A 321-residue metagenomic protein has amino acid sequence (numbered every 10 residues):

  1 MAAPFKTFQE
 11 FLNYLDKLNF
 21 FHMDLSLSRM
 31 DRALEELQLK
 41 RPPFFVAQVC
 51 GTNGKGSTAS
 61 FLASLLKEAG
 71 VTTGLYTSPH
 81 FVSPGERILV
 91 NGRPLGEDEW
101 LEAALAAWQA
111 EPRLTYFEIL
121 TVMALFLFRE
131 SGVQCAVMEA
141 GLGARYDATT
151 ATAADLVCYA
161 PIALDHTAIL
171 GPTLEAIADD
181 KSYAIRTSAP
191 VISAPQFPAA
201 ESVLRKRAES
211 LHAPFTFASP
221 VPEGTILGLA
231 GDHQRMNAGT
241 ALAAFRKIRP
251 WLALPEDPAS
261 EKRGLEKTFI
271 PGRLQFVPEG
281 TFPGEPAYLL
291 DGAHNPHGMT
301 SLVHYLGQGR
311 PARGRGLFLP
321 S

Functional and structural regions predicted by a protein language model:
T7-E10, F21, L27, D31-P42 (+2 more regions): ATP-dependent carboxylate-amine ligase catalytic core
F45, S57-G74: A conserved segment at the C-terminal end of the G1
A47-V49: Hydrophobic anchor at the beta1->P-loop junction of P-loop NTPases
T73, V191, P214-T216: Hydrophobic beta-strand scaffold residues
M123-I169, P198-G228, D232: Extended acidic/charged loop-beta regions that coordinate divalent cations and stabilize anionic phosphate/carboxylate
C135-M138, A148-C158, I162-H166, A176 (+1 more regions): Nucleotide phosphate-binding/pyrophosphate-handling subdomain across enzymes that bind or process nucleotide phosphates
A178-T187: Membrane-proximal helix-turn-helix segments that form the acceptor-binding/catalytic region of lipid-linked
